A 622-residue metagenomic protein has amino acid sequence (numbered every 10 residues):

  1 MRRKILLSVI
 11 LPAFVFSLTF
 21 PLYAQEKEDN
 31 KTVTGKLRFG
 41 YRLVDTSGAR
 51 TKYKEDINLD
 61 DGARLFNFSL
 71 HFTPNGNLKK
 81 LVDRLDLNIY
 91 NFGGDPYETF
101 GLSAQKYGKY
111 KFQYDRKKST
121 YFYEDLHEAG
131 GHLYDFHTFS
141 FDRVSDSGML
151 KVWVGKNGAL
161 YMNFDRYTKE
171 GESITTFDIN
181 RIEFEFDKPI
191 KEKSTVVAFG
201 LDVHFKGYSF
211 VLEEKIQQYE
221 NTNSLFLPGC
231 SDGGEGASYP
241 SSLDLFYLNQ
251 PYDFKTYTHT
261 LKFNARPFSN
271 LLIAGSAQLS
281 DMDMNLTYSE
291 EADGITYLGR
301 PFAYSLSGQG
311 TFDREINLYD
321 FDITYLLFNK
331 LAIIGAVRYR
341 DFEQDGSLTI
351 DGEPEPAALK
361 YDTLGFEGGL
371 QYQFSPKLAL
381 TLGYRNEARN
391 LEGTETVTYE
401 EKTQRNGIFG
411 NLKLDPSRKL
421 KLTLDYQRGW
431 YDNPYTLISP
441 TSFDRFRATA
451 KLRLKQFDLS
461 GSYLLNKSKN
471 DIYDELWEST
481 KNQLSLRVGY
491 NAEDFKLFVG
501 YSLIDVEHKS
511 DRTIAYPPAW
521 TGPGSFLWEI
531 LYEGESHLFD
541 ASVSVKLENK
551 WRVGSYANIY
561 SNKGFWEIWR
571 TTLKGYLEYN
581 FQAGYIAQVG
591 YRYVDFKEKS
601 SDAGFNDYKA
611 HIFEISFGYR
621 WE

Functional and structural regions predicted by a protein language model:
M1-I10: Bacterial N-terminal signal peptides that target proteins for export
V9-S17: Bacterial N-terminal signal peptides
F20-A24: Sec/Tat signal peptide C-region and signal peptidase I cleavage site
E26-V33, Y41-E622: Gram-negative and organellar
